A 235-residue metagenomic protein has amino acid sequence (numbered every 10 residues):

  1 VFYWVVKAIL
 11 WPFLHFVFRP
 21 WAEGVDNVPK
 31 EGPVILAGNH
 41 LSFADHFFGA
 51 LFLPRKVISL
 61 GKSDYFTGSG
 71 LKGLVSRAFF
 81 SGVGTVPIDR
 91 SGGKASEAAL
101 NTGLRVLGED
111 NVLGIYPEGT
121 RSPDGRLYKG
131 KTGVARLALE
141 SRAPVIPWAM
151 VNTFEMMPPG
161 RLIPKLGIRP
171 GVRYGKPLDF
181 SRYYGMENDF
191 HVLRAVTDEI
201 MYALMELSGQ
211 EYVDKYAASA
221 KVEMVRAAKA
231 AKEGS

Functional and structural regions predicted by a protein language model:
V1-G24, K30, R55, K72-V83: A transmembrane-helix-recognition feature enriched in membrane-embedded lipid enzymes and envelope glyco-/phospholipid
I9-W11, G82-R90, P117-R121: Short, basic, glycine/proline-bearing loop/turn elements
W11-F18, L36-A37, R90-K94, D124: Short, flexible loop segments at the rims of nucleotide/cofactor-binding pockets, characterized by
H15-A22, A95-E97, F154-M156: Short gly/ser/thr-rich secondary-structure transition/capping motifs
P20-V25, D45-H46, G73, L100-T102 (+2 more regions): A generic local structural motif
G24, N39, G61-K62, G84 (+2 more regions): A secondary-structure boundary/capping signal
K30-G93: Catalytic core of membrane glycerolipid acyltransferases/transacylases, capturing the structured, soluble-facing
E97-S235: Non-catalytic C-terminal accessory region of glycerolipid acyltransferases and related lyso-lipid remodeling enzymes
